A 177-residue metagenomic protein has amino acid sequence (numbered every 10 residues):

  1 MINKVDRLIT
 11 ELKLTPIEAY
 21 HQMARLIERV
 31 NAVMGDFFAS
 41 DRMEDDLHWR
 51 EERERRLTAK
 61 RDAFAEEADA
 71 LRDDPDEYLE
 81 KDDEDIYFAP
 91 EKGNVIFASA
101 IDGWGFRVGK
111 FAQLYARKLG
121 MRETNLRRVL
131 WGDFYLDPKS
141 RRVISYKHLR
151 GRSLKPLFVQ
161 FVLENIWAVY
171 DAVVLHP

Functional and structural regions predicted by a protein language model:
M1-P177: Structural and coupling elements of P-loop NTPases
